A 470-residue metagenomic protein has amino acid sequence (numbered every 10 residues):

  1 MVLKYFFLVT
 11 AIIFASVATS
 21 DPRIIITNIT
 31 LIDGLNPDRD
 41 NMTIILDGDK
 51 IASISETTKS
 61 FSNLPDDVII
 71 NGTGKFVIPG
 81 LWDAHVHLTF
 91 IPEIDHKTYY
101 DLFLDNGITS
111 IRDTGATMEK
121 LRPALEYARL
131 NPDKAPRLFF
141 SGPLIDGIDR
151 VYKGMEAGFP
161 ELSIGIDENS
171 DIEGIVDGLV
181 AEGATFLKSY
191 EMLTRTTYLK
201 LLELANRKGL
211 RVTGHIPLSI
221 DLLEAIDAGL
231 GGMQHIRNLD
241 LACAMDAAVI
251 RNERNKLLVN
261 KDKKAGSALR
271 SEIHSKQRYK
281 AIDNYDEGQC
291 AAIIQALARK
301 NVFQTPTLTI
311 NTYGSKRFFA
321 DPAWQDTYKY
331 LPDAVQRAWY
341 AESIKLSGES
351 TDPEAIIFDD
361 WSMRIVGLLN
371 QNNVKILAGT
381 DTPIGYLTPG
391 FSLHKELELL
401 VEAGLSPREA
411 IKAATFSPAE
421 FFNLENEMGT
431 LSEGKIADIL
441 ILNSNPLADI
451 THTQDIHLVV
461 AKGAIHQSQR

Functional and structural regions predicted by a protein language model:
I13-V17: N-terminal signal peptide c-region/cleavage motif recognized by signal peptidases
R23-I24, L31, L35-I78: Histidine-rich, glycine-flanked metal-binding segment
I24, S62-D95, D101-L104, T109: Replace "His-x-His-based motif
I29, D49, G74, W82-H85 (+13 more regions): Divalent metal-coordination and catalytic microenvironments
L31-T43, E56-K59, T388, S406-I411 (+1 more regions): Acidic, glycine-enriched loop/beta-strand segments at the rims of small-molecule binding/catalytic pockets
I91-K134, F139, L162-T185, E203 (+2 more regions): Alpha-helical scaffold segments that flank or form the walls of functional sites
Y99-K120, A135-P143, A181-M192, L210-T213 (+4 more regions): Divalent metal-dependent hydrolysis catalytic cores, especially in the metallo-beta-lactamase
I175-F186, L193, L239-E398, E402-A403: Active-site neighborhoods of metal-dependent hydrolases
